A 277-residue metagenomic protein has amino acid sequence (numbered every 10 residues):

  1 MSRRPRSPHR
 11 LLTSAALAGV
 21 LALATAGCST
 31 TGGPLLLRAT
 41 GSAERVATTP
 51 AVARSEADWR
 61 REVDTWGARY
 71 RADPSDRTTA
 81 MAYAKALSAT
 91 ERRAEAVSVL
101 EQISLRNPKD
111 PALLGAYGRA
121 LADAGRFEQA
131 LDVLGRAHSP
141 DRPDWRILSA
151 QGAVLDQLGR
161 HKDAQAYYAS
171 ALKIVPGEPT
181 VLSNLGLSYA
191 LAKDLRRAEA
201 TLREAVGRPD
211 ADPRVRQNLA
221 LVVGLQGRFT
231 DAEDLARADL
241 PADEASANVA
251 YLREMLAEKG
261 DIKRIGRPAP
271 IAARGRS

Functional and structural regions predicted by a protein language model:
G27-A82, A86-T90, S98, R274-S277: N-terminal leader/linker segments that initiate helical-solenoid repeat arrays
G33-A39, P213-V215, V222-S277: Terminal, low-structured helical/coil segments at or just beyond the last alpha-helical repeat
A72-D73, L105-N107, A137-D141, I174 (+2 more regions): Structural marker of alpha-solenoid helical repeat scaffolds
R77-T78, P111-A112, D144-R146, H161 (+3 more regions): Helix-start (N-cap) detector for alpha-helical repeat units in TPR-like alpha-solenoids, especially tetratricopeptide
A82, A116, S149-A150, N184 (+1 more regions): Canonical tetratricopeptide repeat
